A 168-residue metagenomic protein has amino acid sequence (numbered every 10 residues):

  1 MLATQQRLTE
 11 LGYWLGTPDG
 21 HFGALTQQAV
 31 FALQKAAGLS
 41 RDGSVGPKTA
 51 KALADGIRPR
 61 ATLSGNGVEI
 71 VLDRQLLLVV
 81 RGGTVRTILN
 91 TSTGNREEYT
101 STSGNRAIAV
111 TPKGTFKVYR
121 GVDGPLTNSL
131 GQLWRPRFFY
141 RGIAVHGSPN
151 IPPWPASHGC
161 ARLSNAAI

Functional and structural regions predicted by a protein language model:
M1, T9-Q28, A32-A52: Short acidic, glycine/serine/threonine-rich helix-capping segments at coil-helix boundaries
W14-G20, G38-S40, L63-N66, N150 (+1 more regions): Second-shell loop/turn segments in exported
G43, K48-K51, L89, R135 (+1 more regions): Extracytoplasmic/periplasmic beta-strand context in beta-sandwich domains, especially the cupredoxin/COX2 CuA-binding
I57-P153: Gly/Pro-biased beta-strand-loop elements
S157-I168: Short beta-strand-centered segments at strand-helix junctions
